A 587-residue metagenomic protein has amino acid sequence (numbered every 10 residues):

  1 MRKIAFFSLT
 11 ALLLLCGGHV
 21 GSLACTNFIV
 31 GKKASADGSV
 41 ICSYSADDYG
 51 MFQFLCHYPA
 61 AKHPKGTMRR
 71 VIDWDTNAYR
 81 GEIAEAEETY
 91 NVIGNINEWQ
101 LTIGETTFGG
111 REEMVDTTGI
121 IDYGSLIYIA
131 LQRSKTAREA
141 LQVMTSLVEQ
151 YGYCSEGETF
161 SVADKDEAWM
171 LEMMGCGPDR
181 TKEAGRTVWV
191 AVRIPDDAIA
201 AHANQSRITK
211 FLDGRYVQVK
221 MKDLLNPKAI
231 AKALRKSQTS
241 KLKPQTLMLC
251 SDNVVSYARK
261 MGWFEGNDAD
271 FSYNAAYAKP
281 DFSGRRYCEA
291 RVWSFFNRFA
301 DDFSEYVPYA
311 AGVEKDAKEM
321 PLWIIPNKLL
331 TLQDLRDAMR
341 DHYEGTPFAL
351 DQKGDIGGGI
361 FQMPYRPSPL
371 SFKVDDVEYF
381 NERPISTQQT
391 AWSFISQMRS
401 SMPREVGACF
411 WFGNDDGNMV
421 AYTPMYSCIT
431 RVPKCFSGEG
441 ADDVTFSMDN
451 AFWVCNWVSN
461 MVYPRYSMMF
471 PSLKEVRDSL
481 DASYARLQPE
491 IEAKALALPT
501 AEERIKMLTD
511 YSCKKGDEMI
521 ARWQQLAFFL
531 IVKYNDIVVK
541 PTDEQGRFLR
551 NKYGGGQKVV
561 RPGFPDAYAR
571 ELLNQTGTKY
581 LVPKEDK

Functional and structural regions predicted by a protein language model:
M1-A5: Positively charged n-region of N-terminal signal peptides that target proteins for export
L14-S22: C-terminal segment of classical bacterial N-terminal signal peptides
C25-Y123, V143-W323, L329: A contiguous strand-loop segment
V115-T117, S125-S134: Second-shell loop/turn segments in exported
A278, S283-V374, R383-I385, S479 (+1 more regions): Accessory, solvent-exposed terminal regions and/or long lumenal/extracellular loops of proteins
I356-L496: Substrate-recognition/cap regions that form aromatic- and gly/pro-loop-enriched pockets for small-molecule ligands
D478-K587: Histidine-centered catalytic/metal-binding microenvironments
